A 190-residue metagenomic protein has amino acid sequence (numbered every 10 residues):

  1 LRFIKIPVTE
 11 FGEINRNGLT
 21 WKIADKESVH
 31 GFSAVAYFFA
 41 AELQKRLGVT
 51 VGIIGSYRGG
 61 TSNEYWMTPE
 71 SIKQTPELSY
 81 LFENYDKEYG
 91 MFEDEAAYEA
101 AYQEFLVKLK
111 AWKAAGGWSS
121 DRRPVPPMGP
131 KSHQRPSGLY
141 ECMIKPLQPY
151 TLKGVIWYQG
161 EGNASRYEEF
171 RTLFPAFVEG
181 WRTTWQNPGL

Functional and structural regions predicted by a protein language model:
L1-L190: Cell-envelope and extracellular/periplasmic
